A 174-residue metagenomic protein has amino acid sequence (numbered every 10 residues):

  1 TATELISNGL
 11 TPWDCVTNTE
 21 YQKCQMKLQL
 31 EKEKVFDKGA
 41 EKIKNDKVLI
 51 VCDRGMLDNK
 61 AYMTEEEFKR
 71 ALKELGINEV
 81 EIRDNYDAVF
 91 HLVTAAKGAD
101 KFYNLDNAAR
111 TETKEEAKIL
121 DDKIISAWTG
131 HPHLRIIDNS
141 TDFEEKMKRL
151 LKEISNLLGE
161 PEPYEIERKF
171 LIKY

Functional and structural regions predicted by a protein language model:
T1-L30: Conserved substrate/cofactor phosphate-moiety recognition/catalytic segment in nucleotide-dependent phosphotransferases
A2, M56-L57, T94-A99: Conserved nucleotide-binding/hydrolysis micro-motifs of P-loop NTPases
E20-D84: Glycine-rich phosphate-binding loop used to anchor ATP phosphates in small-molecule kinases, encompassing both
F36-A40, V51, D84-D87, K123-I137: A structural motif corresponding to the C-terminal end of an alpha-helix and its immediate exit/capping segment
Y62-T129, T141, E162: A glycine- and Lys/Arg-enriched "phosphate-lid" helix/loop adjacent to the NTP-binding pocket of small-molecule kinases
T111, H131-R149: Phosphate-binding beta-loop-alpha motif at adenosine-nucleotide cofactor sites
I136, K152-Y174: Phosphate-end processing signature that detects enzymes handling 5′-triphosphorylated RNA and polyphosphate
